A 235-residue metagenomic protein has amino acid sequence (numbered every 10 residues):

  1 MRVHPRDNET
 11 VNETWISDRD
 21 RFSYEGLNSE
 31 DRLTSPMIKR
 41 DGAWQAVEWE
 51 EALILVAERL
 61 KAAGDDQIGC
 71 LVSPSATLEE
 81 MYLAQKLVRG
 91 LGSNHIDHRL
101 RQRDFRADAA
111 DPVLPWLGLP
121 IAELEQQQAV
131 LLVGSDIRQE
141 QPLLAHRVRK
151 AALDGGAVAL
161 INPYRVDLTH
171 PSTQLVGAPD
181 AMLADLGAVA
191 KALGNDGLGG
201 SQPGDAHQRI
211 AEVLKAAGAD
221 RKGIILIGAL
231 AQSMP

Functional and structural regions predicted by a protein language model:
M1-P235: Catalytic alpha/large subunits of respiratory electron-transfer oxidoreductases, centered on bis-MGD molybdoenzymes
